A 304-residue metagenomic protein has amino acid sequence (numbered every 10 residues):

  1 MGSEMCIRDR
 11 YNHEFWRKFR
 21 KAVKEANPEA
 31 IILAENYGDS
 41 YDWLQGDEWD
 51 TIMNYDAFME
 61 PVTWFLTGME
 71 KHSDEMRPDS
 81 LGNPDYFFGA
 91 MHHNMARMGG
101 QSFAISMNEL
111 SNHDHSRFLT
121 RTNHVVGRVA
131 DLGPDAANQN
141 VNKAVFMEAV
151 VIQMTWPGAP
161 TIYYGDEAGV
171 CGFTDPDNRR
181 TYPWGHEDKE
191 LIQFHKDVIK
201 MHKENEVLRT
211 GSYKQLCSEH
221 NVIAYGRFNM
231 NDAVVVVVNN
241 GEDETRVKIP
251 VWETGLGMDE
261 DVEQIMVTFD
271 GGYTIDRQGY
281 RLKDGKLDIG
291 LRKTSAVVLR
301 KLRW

Functional and structural regions predicted by a protein language model:
M1-I7: Short, small-residue-biased leader/transition segments that mark boundaries at the very start of proteins
S3, L33-E35, N108-S111, Y163-Y164 (+1 more regions): Short beta-strand segments
R8-S106, I152, G169-E206, G226-N231 (+1 more regions): Active-site-proximal helices and loops of the catalytic beta/alpha 8
N36, D56, L110, M266-F269: Residues at the C-termini of beta-strands that transition into short coil/loop
G46, N108-V129, G133-P134, V150-K189: Aromatic/acidic polysaccharide-binding cleft in carbohydrate-active enzymes
E75-R77, P84-F88, N94, V126-A144: Aromatic-anchored helix/helix-loop segment that forms the rim or "lid" of small-molecule/cofactor binding pockets
N142-K143, T155-I162, D166-W304: Carbohydrate-interacting/catalytic domains
